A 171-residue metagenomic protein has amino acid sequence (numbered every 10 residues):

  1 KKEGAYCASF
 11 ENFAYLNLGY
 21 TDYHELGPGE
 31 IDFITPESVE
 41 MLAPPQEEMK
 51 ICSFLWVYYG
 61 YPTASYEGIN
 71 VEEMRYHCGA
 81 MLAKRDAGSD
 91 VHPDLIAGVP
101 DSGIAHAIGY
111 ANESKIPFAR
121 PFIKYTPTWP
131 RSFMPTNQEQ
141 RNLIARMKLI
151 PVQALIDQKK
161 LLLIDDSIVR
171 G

Functional and structural regions predicted by a protein language model:
K1-S102, A111-R146, P151-V152: N-terminal segments that mediate ammonia production and transfer in glutamine-dependent amidotransferase systems
S102-G103, R170: Residue-level preference for nonpolar/small residues embedded in alpha-helices
L143-G171: PRPP/pyrophosphate-binding module of the type I phosphoribosyltransferase fold
